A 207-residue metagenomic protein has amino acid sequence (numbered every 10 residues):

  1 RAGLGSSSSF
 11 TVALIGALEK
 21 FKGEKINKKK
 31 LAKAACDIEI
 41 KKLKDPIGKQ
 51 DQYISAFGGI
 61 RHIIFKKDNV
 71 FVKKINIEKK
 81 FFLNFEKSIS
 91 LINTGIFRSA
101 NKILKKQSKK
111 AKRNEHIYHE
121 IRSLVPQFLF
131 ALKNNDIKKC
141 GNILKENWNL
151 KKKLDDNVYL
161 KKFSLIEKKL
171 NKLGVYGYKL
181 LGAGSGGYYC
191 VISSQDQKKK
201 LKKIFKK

Functional and structural regions predicted by a protein language model:
A2-G5, L154: Short helix-coil transition sites and intra-membrane helix breaks within transmembrane domains of multi-pass
L4-E24, K28: DPxDG-like acidic metal-binding loop motif
G5, P46-I47: Short glycine/proline-enriched turns and hinge-like loops at secondary-structure junctions
F10, G187-C190: Conserved short hydrophobic patches within well-ordered secondary structure
F21-N27, K33-P46, Q52-A183, C190-K207: C-terminal nucleotide
